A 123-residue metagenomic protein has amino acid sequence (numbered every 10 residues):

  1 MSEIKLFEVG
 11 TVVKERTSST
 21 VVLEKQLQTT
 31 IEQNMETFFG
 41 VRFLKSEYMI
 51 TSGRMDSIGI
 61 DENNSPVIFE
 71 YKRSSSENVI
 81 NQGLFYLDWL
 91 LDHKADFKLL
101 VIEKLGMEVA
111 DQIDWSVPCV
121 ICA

Functional and structural regions predicted by a protein language model:
M1-A123: Charged, terminal alpha-helix-loop-beta segments that serve as non-catalytic nucleic-acid engagement and/or assembly
